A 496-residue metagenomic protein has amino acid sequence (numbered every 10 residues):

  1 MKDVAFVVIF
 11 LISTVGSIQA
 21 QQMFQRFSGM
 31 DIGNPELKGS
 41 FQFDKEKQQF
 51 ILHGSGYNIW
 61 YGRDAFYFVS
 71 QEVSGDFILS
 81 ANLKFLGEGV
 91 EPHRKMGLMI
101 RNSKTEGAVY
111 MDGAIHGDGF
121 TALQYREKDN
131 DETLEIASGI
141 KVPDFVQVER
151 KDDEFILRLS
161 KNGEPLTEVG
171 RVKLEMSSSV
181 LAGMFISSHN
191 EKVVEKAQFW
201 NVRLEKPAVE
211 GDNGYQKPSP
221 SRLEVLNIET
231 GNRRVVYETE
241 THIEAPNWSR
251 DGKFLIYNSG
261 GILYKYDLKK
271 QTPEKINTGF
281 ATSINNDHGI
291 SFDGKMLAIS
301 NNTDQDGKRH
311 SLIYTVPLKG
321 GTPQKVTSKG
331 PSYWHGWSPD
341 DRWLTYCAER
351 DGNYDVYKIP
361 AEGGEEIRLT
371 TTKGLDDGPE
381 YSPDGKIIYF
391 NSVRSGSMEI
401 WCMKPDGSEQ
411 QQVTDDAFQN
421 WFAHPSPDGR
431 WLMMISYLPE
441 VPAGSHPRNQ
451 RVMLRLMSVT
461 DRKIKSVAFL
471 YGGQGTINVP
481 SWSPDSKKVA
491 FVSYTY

Functional and structural regions predicted by a protein language model:
M1-K2, Y110, N353: Intrinsically disordered, low-complexity regulatory regions of eukaryotic regulatory proteins
M1-Q22: Bacterial Sec-dependent N-terminal signal peptides
V4, I32-P35, K45, G54 (+9 more regions): Short linear motifs in intrinsically disordered/low-complexity regions
Q21-D212: Extracellular glycan-recognition regions
A208-Y496: Sequence signature of WD/YWTD-type beta-propeller architectures
